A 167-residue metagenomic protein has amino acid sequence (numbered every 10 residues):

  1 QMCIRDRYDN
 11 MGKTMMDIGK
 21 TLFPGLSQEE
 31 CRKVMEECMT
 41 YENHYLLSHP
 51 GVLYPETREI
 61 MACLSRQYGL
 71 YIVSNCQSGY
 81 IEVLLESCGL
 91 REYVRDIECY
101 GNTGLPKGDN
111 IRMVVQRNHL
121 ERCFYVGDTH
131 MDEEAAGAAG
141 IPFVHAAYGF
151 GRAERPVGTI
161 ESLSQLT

Functional and structural regions predicted by a protein language model:
M2-I4: Short, small-residue-biased leader/transition segments that mark boundaries at the very start of proteins
D9-Y45, C63: A metal-dependent, Asp-based hydrolase signature
N10, V52-E56, C76-Q77, N102 (+1 more regions): Short beta->alpha linker loops
D17-T21, E37, E59, C63 (+3 more regions): Alpha-helical elements of Rossmann-like donor-binding domains used by nucleotide-donor carbohydrate transfer enzymes
I18, E42-L46, Y80, G151-E154: A short acidic, helix-capping loop that chelates divalent metal ions and anchors anionic groups
E29, S78, E82-T167: Asp-based, Mg2+/Mn2+-dependent phosphohydrolase catalytic module
R32, H44-I72, S78, E82 (+1 more regions): Short, acidic loop-to-helix structural element flanking the phosphoryl-transfer center in phosphate-processing enzymes
